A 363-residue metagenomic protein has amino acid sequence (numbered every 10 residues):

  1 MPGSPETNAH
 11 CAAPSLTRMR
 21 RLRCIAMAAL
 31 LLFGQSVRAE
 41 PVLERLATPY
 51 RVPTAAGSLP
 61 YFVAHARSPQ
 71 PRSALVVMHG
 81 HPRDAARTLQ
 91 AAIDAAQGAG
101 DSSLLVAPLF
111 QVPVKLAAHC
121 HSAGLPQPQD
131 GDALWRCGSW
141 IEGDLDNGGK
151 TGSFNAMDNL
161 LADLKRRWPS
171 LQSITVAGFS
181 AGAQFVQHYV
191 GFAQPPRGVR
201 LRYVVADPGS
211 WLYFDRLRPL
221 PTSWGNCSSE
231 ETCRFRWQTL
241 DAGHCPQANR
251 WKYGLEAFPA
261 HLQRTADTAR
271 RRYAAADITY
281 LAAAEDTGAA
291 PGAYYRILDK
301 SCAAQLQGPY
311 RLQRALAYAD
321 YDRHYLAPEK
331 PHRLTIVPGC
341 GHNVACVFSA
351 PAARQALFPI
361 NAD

Functional and structural regions predicted by a protein language model:
P5-I25: Bacterial N-terminal signal peptides that target proteins for export
G34-S36: N-terminal signal peptide c-region/cleavage motif recognized by signal peptidases
A39-A74, P82-L104, P128-G149, N155 (+7 more regions): A domain-start/cap signature at the N-terminus of enzymes
V77-G80, A107, Y280: Structural cue for short, hydrophobic secondary-structure segments
D101-K115: Conserved alpha/beta-hydrolase
A156-L171: Conserved acidic catalytic loop of the alpha/beta-hydrolase fold
R202-H324: The feature captures the conserved acid-bearing segment of alpha/beta-hydrolase catalytic domains
L281, Y294, D299-K300, A319-D363: C-terminal catalytic histidine-bearing segment of alpha/beta-hydrolase fold enzymes
